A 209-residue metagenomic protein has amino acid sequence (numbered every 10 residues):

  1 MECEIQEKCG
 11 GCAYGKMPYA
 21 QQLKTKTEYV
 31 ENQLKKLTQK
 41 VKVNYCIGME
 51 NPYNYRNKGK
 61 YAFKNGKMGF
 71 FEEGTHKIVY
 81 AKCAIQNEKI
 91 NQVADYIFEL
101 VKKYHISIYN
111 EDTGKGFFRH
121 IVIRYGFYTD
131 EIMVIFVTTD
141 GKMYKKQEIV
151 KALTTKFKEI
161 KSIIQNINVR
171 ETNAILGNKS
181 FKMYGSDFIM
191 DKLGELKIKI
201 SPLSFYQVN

Functional and structural regions predicted by a protein language model:
M1-V208: Accessory RNA-recognition modules of RNA-modification enzymes
